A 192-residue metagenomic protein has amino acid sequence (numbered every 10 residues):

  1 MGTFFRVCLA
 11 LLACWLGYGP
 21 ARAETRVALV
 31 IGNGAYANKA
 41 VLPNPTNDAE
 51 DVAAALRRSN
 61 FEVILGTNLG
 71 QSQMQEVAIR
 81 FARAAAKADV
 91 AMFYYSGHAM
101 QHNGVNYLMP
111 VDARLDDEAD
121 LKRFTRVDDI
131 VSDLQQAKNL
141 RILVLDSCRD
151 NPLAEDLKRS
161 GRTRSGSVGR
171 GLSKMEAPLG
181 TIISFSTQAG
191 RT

Functional and structural regions predicted by a protein language model:
M1-T3: N-terminal secretory signal peptides that target proteins for export/translocation
R6-G17: Bacterial N-terminal signal peptides
Y18-A23: Sec/Tat signal peptide C-region and signal peptidase I cleavage site
E24-R26, F61, K138-L140, L179-T181: Short glycine-/polar-rich loops that comprise or flank the Walker A/P-loop and associated switch/sensor motifs
T25, L69-S96, M100-K158: Caspase-like (clan CD) cysteine peptidase catalytic core
L29-F61, R80: N-terminal targeting signals for Sec/Tat export/insertion, comprising classic cleavable signal peptides
A35-P43, E62-N68, L115-L121, T192: Second-shell loop/turn segments in exported
P45, A49-E50, L56, G66 (+1 more regions): Active-site-proximal C-terminal subdomain of hydrolase catalytic domains
